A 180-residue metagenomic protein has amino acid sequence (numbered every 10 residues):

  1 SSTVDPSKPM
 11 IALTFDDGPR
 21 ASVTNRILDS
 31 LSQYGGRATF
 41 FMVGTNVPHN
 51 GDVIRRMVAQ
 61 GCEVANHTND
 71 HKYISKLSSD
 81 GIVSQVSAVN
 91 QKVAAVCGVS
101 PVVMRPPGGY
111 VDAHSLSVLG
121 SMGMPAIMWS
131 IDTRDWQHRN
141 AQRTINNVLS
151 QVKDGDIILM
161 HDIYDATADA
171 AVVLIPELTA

Functional and structural regions predicted by a protein language model:
S1-L77, G81-S100, I175-E177: Active-site beta->alpha N-cap acidic-glycine motif
R26, P48-H49, K72-T179: Catalytic domains of cell-wall/extracellular-matrix polysaccharide-remodeling enzymes, centered on de-N-acetylation
